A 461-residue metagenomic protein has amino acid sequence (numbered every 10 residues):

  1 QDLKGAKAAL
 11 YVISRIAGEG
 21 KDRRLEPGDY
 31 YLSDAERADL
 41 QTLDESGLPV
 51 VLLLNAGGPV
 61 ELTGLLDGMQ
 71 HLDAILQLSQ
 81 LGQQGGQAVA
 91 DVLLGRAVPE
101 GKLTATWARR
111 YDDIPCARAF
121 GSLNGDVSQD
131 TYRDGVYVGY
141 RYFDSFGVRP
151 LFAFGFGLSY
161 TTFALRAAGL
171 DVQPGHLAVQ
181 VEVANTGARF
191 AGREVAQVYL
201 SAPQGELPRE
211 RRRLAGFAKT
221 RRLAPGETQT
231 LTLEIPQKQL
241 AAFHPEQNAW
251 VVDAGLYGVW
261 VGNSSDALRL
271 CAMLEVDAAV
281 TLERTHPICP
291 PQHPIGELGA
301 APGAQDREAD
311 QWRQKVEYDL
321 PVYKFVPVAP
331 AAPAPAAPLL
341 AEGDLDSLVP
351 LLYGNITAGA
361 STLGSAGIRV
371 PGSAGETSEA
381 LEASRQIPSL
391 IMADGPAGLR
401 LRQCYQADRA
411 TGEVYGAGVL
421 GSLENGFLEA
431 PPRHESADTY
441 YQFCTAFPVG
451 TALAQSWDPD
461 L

Functional and structural regions predicted by a protein language model:
Q1-Q386, I391-A446, G450-T451, Q455-D460: C-terminal non-catalytic regions of proteins with extracellular/luminal or membrane-system context
